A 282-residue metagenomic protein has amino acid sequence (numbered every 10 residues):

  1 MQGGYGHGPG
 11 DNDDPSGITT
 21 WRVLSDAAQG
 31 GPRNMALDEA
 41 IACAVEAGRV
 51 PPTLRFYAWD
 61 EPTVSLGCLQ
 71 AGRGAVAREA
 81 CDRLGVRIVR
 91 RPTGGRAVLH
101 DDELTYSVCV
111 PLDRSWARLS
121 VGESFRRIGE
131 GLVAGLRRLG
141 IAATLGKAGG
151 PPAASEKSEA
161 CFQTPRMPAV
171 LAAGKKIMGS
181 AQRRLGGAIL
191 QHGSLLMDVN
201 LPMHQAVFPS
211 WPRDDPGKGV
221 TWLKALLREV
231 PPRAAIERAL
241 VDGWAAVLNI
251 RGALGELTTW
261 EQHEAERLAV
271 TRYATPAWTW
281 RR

Functional and structural regions predicted by a protein language model:
Q2-A75, E79-R83, R87-R91, C161 (+2 more regions): Active-site loop/lid in soluble adenylation, ligation, and acyl-transfer enzymes
D26-A27, W59, L69, D101-D102 (+2 more regions): Fold-independent oxyanion-binding glycine-rich loops and adjacent beta-strand/coil segments at enzyme active sites
T53, T63, E103-T105, P165-M167 (+1 more regions): Broad gene-expression machinery/nucleic-acid interaction feature
C68, V108-V110, M197: Short beta-strand-to-loop capping motifs
L99-L112: DPxDG-like acidic metal-binding loop motif
L112, W116-G243, R282: Catalytic beta-strand/loop module used to bind and position nucleotide/cofactor moieties in cofactor-attachment
